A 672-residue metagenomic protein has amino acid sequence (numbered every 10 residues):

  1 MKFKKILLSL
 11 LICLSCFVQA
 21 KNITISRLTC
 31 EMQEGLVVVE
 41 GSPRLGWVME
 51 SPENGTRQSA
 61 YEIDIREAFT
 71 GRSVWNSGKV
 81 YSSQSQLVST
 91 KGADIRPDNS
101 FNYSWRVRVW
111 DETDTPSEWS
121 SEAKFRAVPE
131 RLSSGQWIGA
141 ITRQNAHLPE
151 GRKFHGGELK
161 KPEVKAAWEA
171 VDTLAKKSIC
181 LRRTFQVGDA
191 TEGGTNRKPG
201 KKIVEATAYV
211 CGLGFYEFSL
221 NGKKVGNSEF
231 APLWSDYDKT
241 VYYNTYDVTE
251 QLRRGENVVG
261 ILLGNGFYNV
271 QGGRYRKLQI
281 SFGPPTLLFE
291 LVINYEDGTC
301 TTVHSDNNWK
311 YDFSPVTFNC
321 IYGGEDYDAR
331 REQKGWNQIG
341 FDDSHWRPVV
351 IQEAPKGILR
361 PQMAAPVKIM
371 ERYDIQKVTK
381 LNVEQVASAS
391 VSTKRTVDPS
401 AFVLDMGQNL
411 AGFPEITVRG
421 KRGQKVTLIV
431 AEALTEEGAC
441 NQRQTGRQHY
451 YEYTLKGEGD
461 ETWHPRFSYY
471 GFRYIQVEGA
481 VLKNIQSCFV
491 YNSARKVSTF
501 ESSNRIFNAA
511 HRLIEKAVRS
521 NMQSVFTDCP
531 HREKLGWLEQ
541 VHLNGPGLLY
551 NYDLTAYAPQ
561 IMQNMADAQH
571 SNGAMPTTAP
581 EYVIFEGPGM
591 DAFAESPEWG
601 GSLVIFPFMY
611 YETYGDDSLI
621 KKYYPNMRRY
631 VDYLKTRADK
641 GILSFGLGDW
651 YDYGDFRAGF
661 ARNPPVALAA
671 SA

Functional and structural regions predicted by a protein language model:
K2-S9: Sec-dependent signal peptide recognition, specifically the positively charged N-region followed immediately by
L11-Q19: Hydrophobic h-region of N-terminal signal peptides that target proteins for export in Gram-negative bacteria
I23-R532, E539-Q540, A556-I561, N572 (+5 more regions): Extracellular/oxidizing-compartment recognition motifs
V497-S503, P546-L548, N663: Second-shell loop/turn segments in exported
A510, L554-M565, D617-L634: Extended, well-ordered alpha-helical scaffold segments
L543-L554, L603-L619, S671-A672: Well-ordered alpha-helical scaffold segments within catalytic/enzyme domains
G545-G573: N-terminal hydrophobic signal/anchor transmembrane helix of membrane proteins
N663-A672: Active-site neighborhood of glycoside hydrolase catalytic domains
